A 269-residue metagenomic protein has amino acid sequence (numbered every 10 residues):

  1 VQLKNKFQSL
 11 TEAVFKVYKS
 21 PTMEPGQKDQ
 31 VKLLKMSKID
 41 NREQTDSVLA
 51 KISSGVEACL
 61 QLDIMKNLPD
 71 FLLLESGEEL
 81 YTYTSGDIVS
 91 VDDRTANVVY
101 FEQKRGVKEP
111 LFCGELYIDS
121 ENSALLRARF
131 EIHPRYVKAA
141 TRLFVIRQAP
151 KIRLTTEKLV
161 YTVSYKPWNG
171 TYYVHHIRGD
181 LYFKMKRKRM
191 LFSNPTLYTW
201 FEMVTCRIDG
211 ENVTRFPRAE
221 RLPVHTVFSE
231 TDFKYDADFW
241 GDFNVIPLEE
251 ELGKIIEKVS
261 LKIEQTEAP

Functional and structural regions predicted by a protein language model:
V1-L111, V137-K138, P195-P269: Structured extracytoplasmic
D70-L72, S76, T82-S90, R94-E211: Gly/Pro-enriched, hydrophobic low-complexity segments that function as extracytoplasmic propeptides/linkers
